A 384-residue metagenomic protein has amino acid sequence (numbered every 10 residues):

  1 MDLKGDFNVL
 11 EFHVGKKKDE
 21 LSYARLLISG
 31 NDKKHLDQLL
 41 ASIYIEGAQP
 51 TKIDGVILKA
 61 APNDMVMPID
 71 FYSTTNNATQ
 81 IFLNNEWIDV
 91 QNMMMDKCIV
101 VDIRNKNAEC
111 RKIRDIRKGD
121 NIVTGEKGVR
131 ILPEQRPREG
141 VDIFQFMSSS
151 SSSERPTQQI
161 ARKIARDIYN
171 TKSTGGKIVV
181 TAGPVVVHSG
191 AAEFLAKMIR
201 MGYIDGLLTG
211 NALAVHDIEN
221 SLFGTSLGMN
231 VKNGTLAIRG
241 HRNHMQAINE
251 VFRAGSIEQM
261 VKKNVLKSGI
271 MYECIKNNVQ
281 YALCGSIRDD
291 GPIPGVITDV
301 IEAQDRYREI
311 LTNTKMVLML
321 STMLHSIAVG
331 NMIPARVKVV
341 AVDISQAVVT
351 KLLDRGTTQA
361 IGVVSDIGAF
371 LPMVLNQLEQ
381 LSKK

Functional and structural regions predicted by a protein language model:
M1, V14-K17, K33, G183-S189 (+3 more regions): Gly/Ser/Thr-rich loops at beta-strand to alpha-helix junctions that form or flank small-molecule/cofactor-binding
M1-K59: A conserved regulatory-domain signal marking ACT and ACT-like small-molecule sensing domains and adjacent regulatory
L40, M93-M94, P133-P137, G190-F194 (+4 more regions): Short acidic, glycine/serine/threonine-rich loops at helix termini
I116-T124: Loop/turn positions that initiate beta-strands
R138-S153, T174, I248-R253, D290: Gly-rich Lys/Arg/Thr-decorated short loops/hinges at beta-loop-alpha junctions or inter-strand turns that position
R162-I178, E273-K276, I310-T314: Glycine-rich phosphate/diphosphate-binding loops that line cofactor/substrate pockets in enzymes
I178, A196-E250, M319: Active-site histidine-anchored catalytic micro-motif
N230-A282, S286-K384: C-terminal functional extensions of proteins
